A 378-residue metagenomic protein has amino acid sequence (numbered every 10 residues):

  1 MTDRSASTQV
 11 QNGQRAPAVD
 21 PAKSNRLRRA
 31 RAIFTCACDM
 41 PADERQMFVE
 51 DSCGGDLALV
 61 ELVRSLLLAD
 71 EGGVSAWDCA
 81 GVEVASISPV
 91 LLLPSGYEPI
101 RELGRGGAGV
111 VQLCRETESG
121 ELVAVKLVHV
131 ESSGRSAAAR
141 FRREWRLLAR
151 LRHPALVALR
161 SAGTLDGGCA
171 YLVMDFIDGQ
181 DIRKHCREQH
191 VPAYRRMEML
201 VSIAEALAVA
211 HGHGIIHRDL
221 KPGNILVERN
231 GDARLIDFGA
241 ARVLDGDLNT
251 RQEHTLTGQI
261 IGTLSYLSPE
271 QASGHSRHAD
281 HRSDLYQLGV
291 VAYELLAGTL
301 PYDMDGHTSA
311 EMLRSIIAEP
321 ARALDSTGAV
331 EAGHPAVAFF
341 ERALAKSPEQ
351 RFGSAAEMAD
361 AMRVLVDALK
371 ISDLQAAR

Functional and structural regions predicted by a protein language model:
M1-E102, V128, G134, A193 (+3 more regions): Short N-terminal regulatory/linker segments that flank and modulate the kinase catalytic core
H129-R150: AlphaC helix of the eukaryotic protein kinase fold
S133-S136, N230-D232, I236-S276, D305: Activation segment of protein kinases
S161-G163: A short, aromatic-enriched beta-strand patch in the conserved N-lobe beta-sheet of the protein kinase catalytic domain
G167-D181: Conserved short submotifs of the Hanks-type protein kinase catalytic core that shape the nucleotide-binding pocket
E205-I215: Protein kinase catalytic-loop region centered on the HRD/HxD motif
L207, L226, I236, T263-A376: C-terminal lobe helix-coil module of Hanks-type protein kinase domains
